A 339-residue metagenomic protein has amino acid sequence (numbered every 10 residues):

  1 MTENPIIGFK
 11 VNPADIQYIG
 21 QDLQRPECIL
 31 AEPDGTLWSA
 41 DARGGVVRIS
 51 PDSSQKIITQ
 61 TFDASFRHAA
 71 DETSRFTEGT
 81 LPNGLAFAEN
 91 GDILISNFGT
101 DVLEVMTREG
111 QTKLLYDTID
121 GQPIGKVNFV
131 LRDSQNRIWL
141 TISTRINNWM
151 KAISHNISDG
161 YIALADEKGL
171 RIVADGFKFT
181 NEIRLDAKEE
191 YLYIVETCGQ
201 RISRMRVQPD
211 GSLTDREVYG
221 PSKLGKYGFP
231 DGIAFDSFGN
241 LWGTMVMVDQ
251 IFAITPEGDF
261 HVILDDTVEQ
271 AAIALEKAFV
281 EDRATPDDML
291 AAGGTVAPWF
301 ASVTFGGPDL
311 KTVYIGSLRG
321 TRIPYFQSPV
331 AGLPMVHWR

Functional and structural regions predicted by a protein language model:
M1-A14, K151-D159: Blade/loop signatures of beta-propeller domains
D15-V46, T321-R322: Beta-strand-rich domains and repeat architectures in extracellular enzymes and scaffolds, especially beta-propellers
Q21-D34, S65-I93, D120-I146, N156-I162 (+6 more regions): Beta-rich, blade/repeat-based domains predominating in secreted/periplasmic proteins but also intracellular
W38-D63: Beta-propeller domains
G45-V47, V102-E104, G160-A163, R201-S203 (+2 more regions): A short loop-to-beta-strand structural motif that recurs across blades of beta-propeller domains
F98-G99, N147-D159, T197-Q200, V246-M247 (+1 more regions): Short, solvent-exposed loop/turn segments at conserved positions within beta-propeller repeat blades
M205-S212, P256-H261, D266-V268, Q327-H337: Short loop/turn segments immediately following beta-strands, especially the blade-tip and inter-blade linker loops
W299-R339: Blade-level signature of beta-propeller repeat domains, shared across WD40, Kelch, NHL, RCC1 and BNR/Asp-box propellers
